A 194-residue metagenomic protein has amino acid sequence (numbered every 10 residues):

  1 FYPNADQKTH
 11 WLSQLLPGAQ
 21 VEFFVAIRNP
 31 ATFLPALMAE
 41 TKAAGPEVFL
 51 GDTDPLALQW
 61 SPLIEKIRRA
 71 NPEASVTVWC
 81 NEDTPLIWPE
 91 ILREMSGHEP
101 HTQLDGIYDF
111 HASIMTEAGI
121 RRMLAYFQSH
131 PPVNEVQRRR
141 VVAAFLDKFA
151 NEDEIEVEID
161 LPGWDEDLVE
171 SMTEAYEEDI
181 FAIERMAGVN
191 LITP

Functional and structural regions predicted by a protein language model:
F1-P194: Anion-recognition interface
